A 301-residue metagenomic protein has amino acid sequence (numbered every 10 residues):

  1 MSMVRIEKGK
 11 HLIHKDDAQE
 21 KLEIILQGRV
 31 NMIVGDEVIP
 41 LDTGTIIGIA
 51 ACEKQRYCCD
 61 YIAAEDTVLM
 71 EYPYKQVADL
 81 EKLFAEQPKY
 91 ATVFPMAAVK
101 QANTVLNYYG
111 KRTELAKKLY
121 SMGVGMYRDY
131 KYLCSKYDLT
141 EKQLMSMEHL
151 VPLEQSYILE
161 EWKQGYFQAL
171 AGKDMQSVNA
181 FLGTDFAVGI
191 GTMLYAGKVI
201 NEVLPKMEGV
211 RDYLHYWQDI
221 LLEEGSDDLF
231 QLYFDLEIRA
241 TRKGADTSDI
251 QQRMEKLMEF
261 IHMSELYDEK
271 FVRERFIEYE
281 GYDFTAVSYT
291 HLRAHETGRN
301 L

Functional and structural regions predicted by a protein language model:
M3-D66, Y74-L80, S177: Cyclic nucleotide-binding regulatory domains
V77-Y120: A small-molecule sensor/coupling module
M122-V203, E208-G209, Y213-E223, D235 (+2 more regions): Phosphate-/nucleic-acid-contacting segments
G225-Y233: Short amphipathic alpha-helical heptad-repeat segments
Y289-T297: Conserved small/polar residues in nucleotide/adenosyl-binding loops
